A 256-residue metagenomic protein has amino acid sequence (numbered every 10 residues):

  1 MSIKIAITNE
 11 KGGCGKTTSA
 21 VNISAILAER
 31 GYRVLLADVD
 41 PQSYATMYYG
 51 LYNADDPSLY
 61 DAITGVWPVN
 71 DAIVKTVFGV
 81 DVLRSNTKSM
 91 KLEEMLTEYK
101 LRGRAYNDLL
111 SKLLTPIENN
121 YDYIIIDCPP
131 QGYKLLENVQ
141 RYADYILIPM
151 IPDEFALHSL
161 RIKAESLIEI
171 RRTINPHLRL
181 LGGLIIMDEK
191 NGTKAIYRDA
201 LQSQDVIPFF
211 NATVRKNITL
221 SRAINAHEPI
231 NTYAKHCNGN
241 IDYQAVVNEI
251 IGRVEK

Functional and structural regions predicted by a protein language model:
M1-K256: P-loop NTP-binding core
